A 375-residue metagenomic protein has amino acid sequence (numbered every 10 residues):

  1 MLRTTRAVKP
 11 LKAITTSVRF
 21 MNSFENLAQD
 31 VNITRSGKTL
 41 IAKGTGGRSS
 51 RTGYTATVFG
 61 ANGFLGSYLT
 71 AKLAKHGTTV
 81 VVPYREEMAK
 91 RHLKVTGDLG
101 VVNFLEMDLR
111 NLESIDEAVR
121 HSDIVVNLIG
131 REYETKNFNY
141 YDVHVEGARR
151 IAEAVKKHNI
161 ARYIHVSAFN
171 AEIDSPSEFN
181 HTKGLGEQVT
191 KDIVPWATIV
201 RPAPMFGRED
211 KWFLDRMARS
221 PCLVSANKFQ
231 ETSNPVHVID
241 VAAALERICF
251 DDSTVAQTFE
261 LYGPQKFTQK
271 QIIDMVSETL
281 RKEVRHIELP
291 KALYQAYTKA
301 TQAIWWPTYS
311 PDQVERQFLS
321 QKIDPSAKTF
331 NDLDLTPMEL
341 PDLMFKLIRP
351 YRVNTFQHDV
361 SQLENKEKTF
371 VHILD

Functional and structural regions predicted by a protein language model:
M1-G53: N-terminal mitochondrial targeting presequence
L2-R3, S23, Q29, R51 (+4 more regions): Oxidoreductase cofactor-interface core, primarily capturing Rossmann-like NAD(P)-dependent enzymes
I33-G37, K291-D375: A hydrophobic C-terminal alpha-helical subdomain
G37-P83: N-terminal Rossmann NAD(P)H-binding glycine-rich loop of SDR-like oxidoreductase domains
T52, T79, R131-I193, A197-A203: Conserved Rossmann-fold NAD(P)-dependent oxidoreductase catalytic core, especially the SDR/UDP-sugar
T55, D123-I124, R162: Structural motif
Y84-E87, Q265: Residues in the short beta-alpha loop(s) of Rossmann-like NAD(P)-binding domains
E87-R150, A154-K157, F169-I173: NAD(P)H-binding glycine-rich loop region in Rossmannoid oxidoreductase-like domains and their noncatalytic homologs
